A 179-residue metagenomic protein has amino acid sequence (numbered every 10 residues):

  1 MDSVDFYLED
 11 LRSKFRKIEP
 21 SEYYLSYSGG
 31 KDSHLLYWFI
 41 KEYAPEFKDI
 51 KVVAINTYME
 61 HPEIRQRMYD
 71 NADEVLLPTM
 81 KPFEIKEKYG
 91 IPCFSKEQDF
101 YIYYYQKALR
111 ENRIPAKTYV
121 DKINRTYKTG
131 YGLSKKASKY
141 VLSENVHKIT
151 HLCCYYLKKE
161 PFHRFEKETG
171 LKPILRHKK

Functional and structural regions predicted by a protein language model:
M1-K179: ATP-dependent adenylation/nucleotidyltransferase module used to activate substrates
